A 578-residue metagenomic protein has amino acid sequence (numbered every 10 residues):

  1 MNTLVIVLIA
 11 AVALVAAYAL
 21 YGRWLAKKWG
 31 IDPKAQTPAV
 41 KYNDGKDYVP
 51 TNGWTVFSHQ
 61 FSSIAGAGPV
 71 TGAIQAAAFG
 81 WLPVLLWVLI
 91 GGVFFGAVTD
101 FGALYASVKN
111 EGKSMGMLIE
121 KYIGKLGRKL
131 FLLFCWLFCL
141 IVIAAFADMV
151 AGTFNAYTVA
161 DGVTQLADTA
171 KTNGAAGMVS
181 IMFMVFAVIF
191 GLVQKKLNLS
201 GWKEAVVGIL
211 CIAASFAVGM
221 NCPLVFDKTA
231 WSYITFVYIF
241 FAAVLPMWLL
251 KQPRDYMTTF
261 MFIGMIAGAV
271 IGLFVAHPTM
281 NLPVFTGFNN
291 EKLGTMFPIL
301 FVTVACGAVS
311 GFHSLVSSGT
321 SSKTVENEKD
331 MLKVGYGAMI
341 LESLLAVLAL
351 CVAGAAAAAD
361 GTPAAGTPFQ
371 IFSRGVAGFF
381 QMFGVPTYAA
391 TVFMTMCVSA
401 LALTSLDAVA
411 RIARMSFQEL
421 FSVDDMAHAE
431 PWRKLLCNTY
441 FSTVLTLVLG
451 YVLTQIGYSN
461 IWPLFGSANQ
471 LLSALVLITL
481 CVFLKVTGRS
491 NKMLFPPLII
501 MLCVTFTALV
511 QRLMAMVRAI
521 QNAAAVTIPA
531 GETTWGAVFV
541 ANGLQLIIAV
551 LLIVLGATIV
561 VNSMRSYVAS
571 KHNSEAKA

Functional and structural regions predicted by a protein language model:
N2, P69-V70, L82, I141-L166 (+12 more regions): Transmembrane helix-loop junctions in multi-pass membrane proteins
N2-A19, A76-S107, G116, A175-A187 (+4 more regions): Extracellular loop-to-transmembrane helix junctions
A13-V70, T259, T295, I299: Membrane-interface "cap" regions at the ends of multi-pass membrane proteins
A16-G30, F134, G174-V218, K228-V275 (+3 more regions): Membrane-interface loop-to-helix entry segments
R23-V49, G72-Q75, L85, L89 (+5 more regions): Flexible loop linkers connecting adjacent transmembrane helices in multi-pass alpha-helical membrane transporters
N52-G68, K228-L245, M257-T259, G268-P278 (+5 more regions): Hydrophobic, membrane-embedded alpha-helices of multi-pass small-molecule transporters
F101, L273-G287, G337-G375: Extracellular/periplasmic helix-exit of transmembrane alpha-helices
K125-L140, G337-S343, A390, E419-Q455: Loop-to-transmembrane helix boundary motifs in multi-pass membrane proteins
